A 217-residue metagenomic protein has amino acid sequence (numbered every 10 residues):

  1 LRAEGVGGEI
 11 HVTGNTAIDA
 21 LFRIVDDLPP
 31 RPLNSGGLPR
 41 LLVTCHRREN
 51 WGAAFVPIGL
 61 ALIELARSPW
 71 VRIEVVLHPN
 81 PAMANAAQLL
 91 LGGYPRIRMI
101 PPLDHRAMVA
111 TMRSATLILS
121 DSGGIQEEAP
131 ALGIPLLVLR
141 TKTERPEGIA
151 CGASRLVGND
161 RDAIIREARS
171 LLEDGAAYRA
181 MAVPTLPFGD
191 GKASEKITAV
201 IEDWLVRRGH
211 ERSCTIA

Functional and structural regions predicted by a protein language model:
R2-V75, N80-A217: Nucleotide-activated sugar donor-binding and catalytic core shared by glycosyltransferases and related lipid-linked
